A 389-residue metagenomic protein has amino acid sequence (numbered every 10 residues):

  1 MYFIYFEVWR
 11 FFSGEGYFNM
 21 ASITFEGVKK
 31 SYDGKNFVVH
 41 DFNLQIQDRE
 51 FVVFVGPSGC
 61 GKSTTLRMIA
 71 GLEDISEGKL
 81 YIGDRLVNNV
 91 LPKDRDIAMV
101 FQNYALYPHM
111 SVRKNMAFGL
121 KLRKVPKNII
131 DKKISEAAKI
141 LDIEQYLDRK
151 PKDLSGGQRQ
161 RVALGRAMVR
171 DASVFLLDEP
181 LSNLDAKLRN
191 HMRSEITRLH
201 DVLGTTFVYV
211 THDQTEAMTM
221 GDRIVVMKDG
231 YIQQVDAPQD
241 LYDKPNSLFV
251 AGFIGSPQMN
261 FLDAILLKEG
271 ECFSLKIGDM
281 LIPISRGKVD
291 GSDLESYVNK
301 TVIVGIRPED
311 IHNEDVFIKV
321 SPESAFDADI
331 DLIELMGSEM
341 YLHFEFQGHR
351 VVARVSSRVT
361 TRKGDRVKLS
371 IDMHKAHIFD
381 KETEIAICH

Functional and structural regions predicted by a protein language model:
F42-V53: Pre-Walker A (P-loop) beta-loop-beta motif of ABC nucleotide-binding domains
V55-P57: The feature captures the beta-strand-to-loop junction immediately N-terminal to the Walker
A70: Helix-to-loop junction immediately C-terminal to a conserved catalytic motif
S76-K79, I129, D229, A376: Conserved coupling/switch loops of ABC nucleotide-binding domains, chiefly the family-specific signature
G78-L86: Conserved ABC transporter NBD signature motif
P92-F249, F253: ABC ATPase nucleotide-binding domains
C272-D331, R350, T360-H389: Glycine/charge-rich catalytic "coupling/switch" loops of P-loop NTPases
